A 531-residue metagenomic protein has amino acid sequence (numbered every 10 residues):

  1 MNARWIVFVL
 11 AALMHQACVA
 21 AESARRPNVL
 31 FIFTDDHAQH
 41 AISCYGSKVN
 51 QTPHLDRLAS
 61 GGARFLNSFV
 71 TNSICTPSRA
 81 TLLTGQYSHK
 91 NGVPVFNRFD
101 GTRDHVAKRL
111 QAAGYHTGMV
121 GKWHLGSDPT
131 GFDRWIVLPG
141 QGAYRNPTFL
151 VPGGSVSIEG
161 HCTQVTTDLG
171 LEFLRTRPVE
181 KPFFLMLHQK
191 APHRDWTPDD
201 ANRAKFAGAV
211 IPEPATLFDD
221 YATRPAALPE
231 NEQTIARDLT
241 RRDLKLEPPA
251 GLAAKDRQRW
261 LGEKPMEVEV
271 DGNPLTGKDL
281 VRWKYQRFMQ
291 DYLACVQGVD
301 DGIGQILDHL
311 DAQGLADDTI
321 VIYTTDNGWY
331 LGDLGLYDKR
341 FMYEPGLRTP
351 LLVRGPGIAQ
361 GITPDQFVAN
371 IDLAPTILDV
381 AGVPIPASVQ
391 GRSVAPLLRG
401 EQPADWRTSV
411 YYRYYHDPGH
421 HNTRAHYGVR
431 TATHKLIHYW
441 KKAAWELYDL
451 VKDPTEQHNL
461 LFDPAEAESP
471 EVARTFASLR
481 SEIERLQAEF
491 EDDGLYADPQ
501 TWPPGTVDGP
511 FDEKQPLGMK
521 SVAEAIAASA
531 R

Functional and structural regions predicted by a protein language model:
M1-A3: N-terminal secretory signal peptides that target proteins for export/translocation
W5-M14: Sec-dependent N-terminal signal peptides
L13, C18-W440, W445, P454-S481 (+1 more regions): Formylglycine-dependent sulfatase
T408-R413, G494-A497, T501: WW-domain-binding short linear motifs
V451: Residues forming the ATP-binding cleft of Hanks-type serine/threonine protein kinase domains
L479, I483, Q487-D492, T506: C-terminal helix-rich "cap/oligomerization" subdomain common to oxidoreductases
